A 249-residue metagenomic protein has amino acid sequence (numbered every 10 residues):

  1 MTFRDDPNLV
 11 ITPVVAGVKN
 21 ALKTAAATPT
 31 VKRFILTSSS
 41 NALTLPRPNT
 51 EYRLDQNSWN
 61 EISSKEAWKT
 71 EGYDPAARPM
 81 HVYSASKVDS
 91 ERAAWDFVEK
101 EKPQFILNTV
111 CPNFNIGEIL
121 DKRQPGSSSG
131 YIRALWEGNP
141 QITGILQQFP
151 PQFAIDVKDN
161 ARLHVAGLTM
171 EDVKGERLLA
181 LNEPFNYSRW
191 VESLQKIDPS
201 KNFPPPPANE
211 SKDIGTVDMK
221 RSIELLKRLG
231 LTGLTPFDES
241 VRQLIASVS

Functional and structural regions predicted by a protein language model:
M1-A16: NAD(P)H-binding glycine-rich loop region in Rossmannoid oxidoreductase-like domains and their noncatalytic homologs
S39-R78: Active-site "gating" loop of Rossmann-like NAD(P)-dependent oxidoreductase/epimerase domains
S63-L107: Active-site Tyr-X1-5-Lys
E101-Q104, G117-I132, G167-R177: Glycine/proline-rich active-site loop of Rossmann-fold NAD(P)-dependent oxidoreductases
Y131, T143-A166: Substrate-positioning beta->alpha
P151, A161-E210, G230-V248: Mid/C-terminal beta-alpha module of Rossmann-like enzyme folds, strongest in SDR-family dehydrogenases/epimerases
A208-G230: Conserved C-terminal active-site "lid" loop/helix of NAD(P)H-dependent oxidoreductases that clamps the redox cofactor
